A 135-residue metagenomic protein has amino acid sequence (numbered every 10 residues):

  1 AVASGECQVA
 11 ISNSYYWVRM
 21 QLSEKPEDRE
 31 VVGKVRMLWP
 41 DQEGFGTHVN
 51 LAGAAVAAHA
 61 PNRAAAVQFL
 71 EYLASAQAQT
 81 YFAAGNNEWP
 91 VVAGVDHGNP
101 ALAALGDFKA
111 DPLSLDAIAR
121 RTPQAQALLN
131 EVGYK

Functional and structural regions predicted by a protein language model:
A1, E6, Y16-R19, A55 (+5 more regions): Extracytoplasmic/secreted proteins, especially bacterial periplasmic and envelope-associated proteins
A1-P40: Ligand-binding pocket segment of bilobal, Venus flytrap-like solute-binding proteins
A10-N13, V49, N62: Hydrophobic alpha-helical segments and helix-packing faces
Y15-V18, Q42-F45, A60-P61, S75-A76: Solvent-exposed loop/turn segments at secondary-structure junctions within structured extracellular/periplasmic domains
K25, L38-D41, N50, D96-A101: Short hydrophobic/aromatic-rich motifs at helix boundaries and adjacent loops
E30-A58: Periplasmic-binding protein-like
A52-P112: Mature extracytoplasmic/periplasmic domains
G98-K135: Extracellular/periplasmic bilobal clamshell ligand-binding domains
